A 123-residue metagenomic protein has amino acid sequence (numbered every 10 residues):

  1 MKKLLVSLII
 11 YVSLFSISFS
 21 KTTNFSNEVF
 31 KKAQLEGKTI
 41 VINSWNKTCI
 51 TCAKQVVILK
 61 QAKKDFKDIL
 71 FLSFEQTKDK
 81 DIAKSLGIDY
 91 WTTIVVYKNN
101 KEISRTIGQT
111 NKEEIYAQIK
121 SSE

Functional and structural regions predicted by a protein language model:
M1-L4: Positively charged n-region of N-terminal signal peptides that target proteins for export
S7-S16: Bacterial N-terminal signal peptides
T22-K38: A short beta-strand-turn-helix
L35-K47: Short active-site neighborhood of thiol/selenol oxidoreductases, capturing the structured segment around
S44, K63, D68-K80: Thiol-based oxidoreductase modules, predominantly thioredoxin-like and allied folds used for disulfide exchange
C52-D65: Typically the conserved alpha-helix immediately C-terminal to a functionally engaged Cys/Sec in thioredoxin-like
L86-V95: Structural micro-motif
K98-E123: Non-catalytic, surface beta->alpha helical segment in thiol-disulfide oxidoreductase systems
